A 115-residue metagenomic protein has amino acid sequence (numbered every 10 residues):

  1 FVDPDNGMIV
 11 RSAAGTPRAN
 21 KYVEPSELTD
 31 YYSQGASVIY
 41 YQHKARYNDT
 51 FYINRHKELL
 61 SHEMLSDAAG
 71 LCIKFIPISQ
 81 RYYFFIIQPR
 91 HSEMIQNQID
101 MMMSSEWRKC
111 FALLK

Functional and structural regions predicted by a protein language model:
F1-K115: Class I S-adenosyl-L-methionine-dependent methyltransferase catalytic core
